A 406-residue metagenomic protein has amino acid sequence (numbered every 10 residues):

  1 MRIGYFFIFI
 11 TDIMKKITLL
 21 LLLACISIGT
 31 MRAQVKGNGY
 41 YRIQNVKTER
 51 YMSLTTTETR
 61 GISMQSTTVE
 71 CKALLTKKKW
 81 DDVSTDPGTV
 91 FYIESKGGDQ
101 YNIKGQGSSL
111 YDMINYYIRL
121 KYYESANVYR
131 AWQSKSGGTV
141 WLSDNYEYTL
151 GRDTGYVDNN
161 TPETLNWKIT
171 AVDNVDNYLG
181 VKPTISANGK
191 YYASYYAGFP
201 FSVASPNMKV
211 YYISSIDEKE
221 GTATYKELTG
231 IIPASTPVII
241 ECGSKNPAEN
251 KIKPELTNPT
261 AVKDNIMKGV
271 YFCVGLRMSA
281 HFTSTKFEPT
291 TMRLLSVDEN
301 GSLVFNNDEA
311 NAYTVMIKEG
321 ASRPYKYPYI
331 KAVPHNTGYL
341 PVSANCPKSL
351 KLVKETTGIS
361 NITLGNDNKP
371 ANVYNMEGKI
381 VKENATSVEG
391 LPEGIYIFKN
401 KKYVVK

Functional and structural regions predicted by a protein language model:
M1-I13: Short, Lys/Arg-enriched N-terminal segments with co-localized hydrophobic residues within the first ~10-30 amino acids
I8-F9, I17-I26: Sec-dependent N-terminal signal peptides
I28-A33: Sec/Tat signal peptide C-region and signal peptidase I cleavage site
Q34-Y178, N258-K268, F272, L276: Lectin-like carbohydrate-binding module/patch detector with strong preference for beta-trefoil
G39, D99, A234, P392-I395: A glycine-anchored, Pro-Gly-centered beta-turn/N-cap motif
P162-T164, T170-A204, G230-N311, I317-I359 (+1 more regions): A short, polar beta-strand/turn micro-motif
S215, T356-K406: C-terminal outer-membrane/trafficking sorting elements
G221-I232: Surface-exposed ligand/attachment interfaces on beta-rich extracellular proteins
